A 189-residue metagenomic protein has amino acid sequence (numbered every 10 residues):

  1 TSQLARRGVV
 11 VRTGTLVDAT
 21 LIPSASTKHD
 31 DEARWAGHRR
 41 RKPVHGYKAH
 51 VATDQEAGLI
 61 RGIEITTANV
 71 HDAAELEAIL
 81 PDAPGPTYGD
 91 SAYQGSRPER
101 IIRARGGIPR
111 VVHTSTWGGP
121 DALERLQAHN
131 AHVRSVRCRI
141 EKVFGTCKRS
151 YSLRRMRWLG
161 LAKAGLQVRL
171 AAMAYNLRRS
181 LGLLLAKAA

Functional and structural regions predicted by a protein language model:
T1, T67, W158-A164, L183-A189: Short alpha-helical "patches" and their helix-cap loops
T1-R105, T114, Y175, S180: Polybasic low-complexity intrinsically disordered regions
G85-P86, S91-R169: Helix-centered, glycine/charged polyanion-binding patches within enzymatic domains that contact phosphate-containing
R169-A171, Y175-R178, G182-A189: C-terminal domain-tail junction helix/linker
